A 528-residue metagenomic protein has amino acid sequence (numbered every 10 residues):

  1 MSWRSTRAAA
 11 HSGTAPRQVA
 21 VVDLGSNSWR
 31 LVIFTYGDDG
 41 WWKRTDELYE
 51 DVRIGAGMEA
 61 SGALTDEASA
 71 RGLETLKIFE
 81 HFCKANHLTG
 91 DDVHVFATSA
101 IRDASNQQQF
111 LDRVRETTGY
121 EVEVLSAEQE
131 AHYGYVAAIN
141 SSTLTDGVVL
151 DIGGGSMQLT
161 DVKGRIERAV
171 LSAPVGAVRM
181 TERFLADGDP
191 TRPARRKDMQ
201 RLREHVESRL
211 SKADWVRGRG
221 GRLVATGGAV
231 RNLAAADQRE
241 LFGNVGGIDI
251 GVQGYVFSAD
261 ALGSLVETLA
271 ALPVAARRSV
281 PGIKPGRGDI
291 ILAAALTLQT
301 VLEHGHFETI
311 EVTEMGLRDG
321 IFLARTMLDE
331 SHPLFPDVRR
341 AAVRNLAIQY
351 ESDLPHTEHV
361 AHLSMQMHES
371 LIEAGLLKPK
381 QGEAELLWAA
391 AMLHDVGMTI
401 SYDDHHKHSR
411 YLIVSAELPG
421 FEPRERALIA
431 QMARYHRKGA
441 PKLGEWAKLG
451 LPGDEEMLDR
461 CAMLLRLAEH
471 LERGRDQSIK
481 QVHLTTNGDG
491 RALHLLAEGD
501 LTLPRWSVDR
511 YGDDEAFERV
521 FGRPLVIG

Functional and structural regions predicted by a protein language model:
M1-A20, L24-W29, F34-T98, L111-E121: N-terminal glycine/serine-rich phosphate-binding loop of ATP-dependent small-molecule kinases, especially carbohydrate
T14-V19, G57-N86, I101-Q107, E116-D146 (+7 more regions): Helical "lid/coupling" subdomains associated with nucleotide-phosphate turnover
L24-S26, G154, K163, G488: A generic beta-sheet turn/junction motif
S28-R30, S156, V230, G490-A492 (+1 more regions): Structural motif
V93-S99, A127-Y133, G154-S156: Short, glycine/charge-rich beta-strand/loop segments that flank catalytic centers and engage negatively charged groups
D146-S156, T160: A generic, well-ordered mixed alpha/beta core segment in the N-terminal half of proteins
F521-G528: A short amphipathic beta-strand at an alpha->beta junction
